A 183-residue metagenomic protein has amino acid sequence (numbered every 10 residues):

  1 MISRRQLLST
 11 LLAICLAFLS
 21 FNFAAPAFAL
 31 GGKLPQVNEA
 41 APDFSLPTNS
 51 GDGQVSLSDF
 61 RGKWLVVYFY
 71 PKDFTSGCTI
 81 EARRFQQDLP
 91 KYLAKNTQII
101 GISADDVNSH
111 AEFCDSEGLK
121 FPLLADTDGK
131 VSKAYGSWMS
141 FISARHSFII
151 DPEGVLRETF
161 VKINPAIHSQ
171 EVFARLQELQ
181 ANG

Functional and structural regions predicted by a protein language model:
R4-L8, L16: N-terminal export leaders
A17-P26: C-terminal segment of classical bacterial N-terminal signal peptides
F28-L57: N-terminal "domain-start" segment that seeds a small globular fold
A40, W64, I142-A144: Short, small/polar residue-rich loop motifs at catalytic or cofactor-binding pockets
L57-T79: Short active-site neighborhood of thiol/selenol oxidoreductases, capturing the structured segment around
G77-E117, T127-K133: Structural microenvironment flanking redox-active thiols in thiol-disulfide oxidoreductases
L119-F121, S137-F148: Structural micro-motif
A144-G183: Thiol-/selenol-based redox modules, centered on thioredoxin-like and closely related oxidoreductase domains
